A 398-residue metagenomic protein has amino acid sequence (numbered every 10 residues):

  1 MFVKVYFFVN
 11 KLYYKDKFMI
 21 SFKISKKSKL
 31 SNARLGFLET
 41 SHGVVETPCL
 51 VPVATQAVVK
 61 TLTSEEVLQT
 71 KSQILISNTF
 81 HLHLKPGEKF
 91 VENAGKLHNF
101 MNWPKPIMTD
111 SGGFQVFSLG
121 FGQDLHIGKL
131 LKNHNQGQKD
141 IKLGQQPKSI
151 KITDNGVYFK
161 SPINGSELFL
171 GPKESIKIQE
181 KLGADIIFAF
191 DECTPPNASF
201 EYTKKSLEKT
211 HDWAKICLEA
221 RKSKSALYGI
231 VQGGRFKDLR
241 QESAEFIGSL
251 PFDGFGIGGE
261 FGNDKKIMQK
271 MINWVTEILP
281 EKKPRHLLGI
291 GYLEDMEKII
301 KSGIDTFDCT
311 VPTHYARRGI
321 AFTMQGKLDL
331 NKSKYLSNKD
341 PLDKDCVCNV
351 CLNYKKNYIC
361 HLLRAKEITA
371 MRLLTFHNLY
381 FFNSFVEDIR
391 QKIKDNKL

Functional and structural regions predicted by a protein language model:
Y6-F18: Short, Lys/Arg-enriched N-terminal segments with co-localized hydrophobic residues within the first ~10-30 amino acids
M19-K222, S333-L336: Non-catalytic, usually N-terminal nucleic-acid engagement modules in DNA/RNA processing proteins
G43, L75, D110, Q179 (+5 more regions): Conserved, mostly hydrophobic/aromatic
S175, S206, T210-W213, C217 (+5 more regions): Alpha-helical packing segments of well-folded alpha/beta enzyme cores
P195-F200, K204, G254-E260, I368-M371: Glycine- and acidic
E208-H211, L218-L342, C346: Glycine-rich phosphate/ribose-binding loops and adjacent secondary-structure elements that form binding surfaces
K334-I393: C-terminal accessory regions of radical SAM enzymes
